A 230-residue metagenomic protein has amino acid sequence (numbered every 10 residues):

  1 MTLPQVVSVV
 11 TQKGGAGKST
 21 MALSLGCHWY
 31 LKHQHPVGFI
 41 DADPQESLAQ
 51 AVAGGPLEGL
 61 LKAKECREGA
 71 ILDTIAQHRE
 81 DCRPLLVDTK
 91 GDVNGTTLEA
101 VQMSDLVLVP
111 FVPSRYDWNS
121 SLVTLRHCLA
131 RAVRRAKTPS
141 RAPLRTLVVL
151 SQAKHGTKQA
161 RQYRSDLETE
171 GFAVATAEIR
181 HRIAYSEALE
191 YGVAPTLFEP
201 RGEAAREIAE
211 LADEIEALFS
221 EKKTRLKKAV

Functional and structural regions predicted by a protein language model:
L3-A16, L23-E99, L189-P195: P-loop/Walker-type NTP enzyme "switch/lid" segment
S19-L23, S121-L122: Motif I (Walker A/P-loop) of helicase-class P-loop NTPases
F39, V87, V109, V148-L150: Structural beta-sheet core signal
T96-R115: Inter-motif core of Ras-like GTPase G domains
S121-S140: Conserved C-terminal guanine-recognition region of P-loop GTPase G domains, centered on the G4
K154-G156, R164-A194: Beta-strand-loop-alpha "switch" segments that mediate conformational coupling across diverse proteins
S186-A209: Inter-lobe coupling/hinge region of RecA-like P-loop helicase motors
